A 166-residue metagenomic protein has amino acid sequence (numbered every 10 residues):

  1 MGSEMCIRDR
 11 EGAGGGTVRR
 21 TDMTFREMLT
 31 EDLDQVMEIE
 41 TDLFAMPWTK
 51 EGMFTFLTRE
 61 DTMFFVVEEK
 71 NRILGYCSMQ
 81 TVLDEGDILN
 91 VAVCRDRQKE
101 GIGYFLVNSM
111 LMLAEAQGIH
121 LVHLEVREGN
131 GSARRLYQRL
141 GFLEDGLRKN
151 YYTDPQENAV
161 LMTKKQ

Functional and structural regions predicted by a protein language model:
M1-I7: Short, small-residue-biased leader/transition segments that mark boundaries at the very start of proteins
R19, N158-Q166: Terminal substrate-recognition subdomain of acyl/acetyltransferases
T24-D96, E100, V107-L113, Q117 (+1 more regions): Acetyl-CoA-dependent GNAT
I88, V122-V126: Conserved hydrophobic beta-strand within the GNAT/NAT acetyltransferase core sheet that lines the active-site cleft
V107, G129-A133, N150-P155: Short glycine/proline-centered loop/turn elements that form peptide/ligand docking sites
E125, L143-A159: Conserved catalytic-core motifs of GNAT/GCN5-like acyltransferases
Y137, F142, M162: Conserved active-site tyrosine of GNAT-family acetyltransferases
